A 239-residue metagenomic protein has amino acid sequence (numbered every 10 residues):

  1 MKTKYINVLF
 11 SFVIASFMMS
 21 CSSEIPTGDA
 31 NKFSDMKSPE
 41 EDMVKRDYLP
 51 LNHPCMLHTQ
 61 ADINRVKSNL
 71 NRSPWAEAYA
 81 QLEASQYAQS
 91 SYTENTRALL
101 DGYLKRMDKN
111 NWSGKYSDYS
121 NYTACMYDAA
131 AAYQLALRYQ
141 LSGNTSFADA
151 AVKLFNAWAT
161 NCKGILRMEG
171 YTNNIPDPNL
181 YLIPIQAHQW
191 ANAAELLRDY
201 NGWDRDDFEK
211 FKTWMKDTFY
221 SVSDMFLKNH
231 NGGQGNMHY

Functional and structural regions predicted by a protein language model:
M1-F10: Bacterial N-terminal signal peptides that target proteins for export
F12-A15: Short, linear, compositionally biased motifs with a strong N-terminal bias
F17-S20: C-terminal motif of bacterial Sec signal peptides marking the signal peptidase cleavage site
S22-G28: Bacterial lipoprotein signal-peptidase II cleavage site
G28-H230: Extracellular glycan-targeting catalytic surfaces
G232-Y239: Hydrophobic, aromatic-lined core segments that form the binding pocket/scaffold for planar heteroaromatic ligands
